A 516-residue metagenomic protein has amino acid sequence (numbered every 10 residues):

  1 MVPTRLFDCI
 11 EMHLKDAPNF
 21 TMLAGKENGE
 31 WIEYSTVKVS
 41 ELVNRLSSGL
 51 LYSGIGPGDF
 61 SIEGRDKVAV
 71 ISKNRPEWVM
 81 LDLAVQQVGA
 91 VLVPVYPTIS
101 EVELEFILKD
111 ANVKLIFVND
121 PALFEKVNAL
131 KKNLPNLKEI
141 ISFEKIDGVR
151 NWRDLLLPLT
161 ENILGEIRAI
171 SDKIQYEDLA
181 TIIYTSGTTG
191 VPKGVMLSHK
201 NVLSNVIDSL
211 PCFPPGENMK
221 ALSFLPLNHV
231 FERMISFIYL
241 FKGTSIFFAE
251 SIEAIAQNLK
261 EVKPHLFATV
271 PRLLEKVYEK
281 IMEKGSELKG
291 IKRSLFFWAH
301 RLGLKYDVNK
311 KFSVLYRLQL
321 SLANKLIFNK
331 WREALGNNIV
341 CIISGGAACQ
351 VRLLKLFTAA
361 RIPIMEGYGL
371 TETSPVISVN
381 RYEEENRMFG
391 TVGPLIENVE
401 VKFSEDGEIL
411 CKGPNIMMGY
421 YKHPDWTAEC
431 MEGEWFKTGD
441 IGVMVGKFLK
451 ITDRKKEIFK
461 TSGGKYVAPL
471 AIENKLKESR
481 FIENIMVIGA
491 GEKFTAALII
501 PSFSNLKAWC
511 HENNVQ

Functional and structural regions predicted by a protein language model:
P18-T21, S142, D147, E161-Y184 (+2 more regions): Conserved pre-ATP/AMP-binding loop-to-beta segment of ANL
M22-R75, V79-L83, S100-E105, R153-L159 (+1 more regions): Conserved AMP-binding/adenylate-forming core of the ANL superfamily
E33-T36, A180-V206: Conserved AMP-binding A3 loop
S40, N44-S48, Y176, V195-G216 (+2 more regions): Conserved structural elements of the adenylate-forming
I99-A129, N205-L222, I252-L266, A334: Conserved ATP-dependent adenylate/AMP-binding module captured primarily in the ANL superfamily
F124-Y176, I281-K330: ANL superfamily adenylate-forming
L203-K220, L227-F328, N338: Conserved AMP-binding/adenylation subdomain of ANL enzymes
P394-T461, E478: Conserved ATP-binding/catalytic segment of the ANL
